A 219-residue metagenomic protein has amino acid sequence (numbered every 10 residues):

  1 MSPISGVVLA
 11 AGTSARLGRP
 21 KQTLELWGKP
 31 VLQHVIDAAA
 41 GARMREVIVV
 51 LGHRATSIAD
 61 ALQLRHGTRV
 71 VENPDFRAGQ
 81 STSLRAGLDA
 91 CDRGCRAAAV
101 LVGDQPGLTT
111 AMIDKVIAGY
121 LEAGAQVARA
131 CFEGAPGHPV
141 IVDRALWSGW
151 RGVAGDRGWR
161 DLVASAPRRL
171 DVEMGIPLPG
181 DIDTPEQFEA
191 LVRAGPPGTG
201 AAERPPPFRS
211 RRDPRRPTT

Functional and structural regions predicted by a protein language model:
M1-H53, A118: N-terminal glycine-rich phosphate-binding loop and ensuing alpha1 helix
S2-P3, S148-T219: Conserved alpha/beta core of the MobA/IspD/sugar-nucleotide pyrophosphorylase nucleotidyltransferase superfamily
R19, P136-H138, P177-L178: Glycine-rich phosphate-binding loop of ATP-grasp-fold ATP-dependent ligases
T56-Q63: Acidic helix N-cap motif at the loop->helix transition within catalytic regions of sugar-transfer enzymes
T68-R69: Short, conserved active-site loop motifs that form the nucleotide-linked donor/cofactor pocket
N73, R77-R151: Conserved beta-loop-beta/alpha segment of the NTase-like Rossmann-fold superfamily that binds/positions NTPs
